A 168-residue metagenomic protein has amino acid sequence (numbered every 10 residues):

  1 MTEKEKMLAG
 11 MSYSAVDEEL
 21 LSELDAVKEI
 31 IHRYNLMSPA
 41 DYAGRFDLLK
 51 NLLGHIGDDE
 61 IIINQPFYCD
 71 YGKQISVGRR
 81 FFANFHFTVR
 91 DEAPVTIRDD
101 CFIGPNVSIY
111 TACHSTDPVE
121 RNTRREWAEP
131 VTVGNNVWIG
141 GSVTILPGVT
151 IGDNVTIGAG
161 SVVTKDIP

Functional and structural regions predicted by a protein language model:
M1-D59: Terminal amphipathic alpha-helical/low-complexity segments used for targeting or macromolecular assembly
K4-E5, L53, T123, P130 (+1 more regions): Short secondary-structure boundary/capping segments
D59-I61, R98: Short cysteine-rich loop/turn motifs with clustered Cys
F67-V77, F82-T150: Flexible, glycine/small-residue-enriched loop-and-beta-strand segment within the central core of proteins
W138, T156, V162: Short-chain dehydrogenase/reductase
T164-P168: Short, intrinsically disordered, charge-balanced linker/junction segments flanking boundaries in proteins
